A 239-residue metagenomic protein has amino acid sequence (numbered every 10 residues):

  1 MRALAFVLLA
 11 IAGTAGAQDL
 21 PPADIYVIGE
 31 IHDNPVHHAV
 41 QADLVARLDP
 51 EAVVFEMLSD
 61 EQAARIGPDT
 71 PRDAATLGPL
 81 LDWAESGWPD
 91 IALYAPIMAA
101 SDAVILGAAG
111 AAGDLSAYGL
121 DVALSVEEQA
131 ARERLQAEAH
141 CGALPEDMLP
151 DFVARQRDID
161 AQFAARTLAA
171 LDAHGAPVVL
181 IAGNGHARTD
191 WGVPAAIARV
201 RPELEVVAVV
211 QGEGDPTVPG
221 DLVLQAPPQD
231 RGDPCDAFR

Functional and structural regions predicted by a protein language model:
A3-D24: N- or domain-start disorder-to-order transition segments that initiate the globular core
A17-D49: Zymogen propeptides
D24-Y26, E51, A176-A182, V206: Generic beta-sheet signal
I31-N34, L58-Q62, A111-L115, N184-R188 (+1 more regions): Solvent-exposed loop/turn segments at secondary-structure junctions within structured extracellular/periplasmic domains
V36-V40, D60-G67: Membrane-embedded segments
V53-L58, V207-Q211: Short internal beta-strands
R65-A173: A substrate-binding/cap region within the structured catalytic cores of diverse enzymes
L171, V179, H186-R239: C-terminal regions of proteins
